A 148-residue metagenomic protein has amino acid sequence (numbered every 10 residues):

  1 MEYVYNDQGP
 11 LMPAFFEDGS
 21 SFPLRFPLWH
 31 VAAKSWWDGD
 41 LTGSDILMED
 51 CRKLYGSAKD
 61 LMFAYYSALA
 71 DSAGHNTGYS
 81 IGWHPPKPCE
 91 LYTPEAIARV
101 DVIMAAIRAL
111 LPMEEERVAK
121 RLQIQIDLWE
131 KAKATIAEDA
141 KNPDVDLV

Functional and structural regions predicted by a protein language model:
M1-L41: Aromatic- and carboxylate-enriched substrate-binding clefts and catalytic-loop regions of carbohydrate-active enzymes
L24-V148: Catalytic domains of carbohydrate-active enzymes that cleave complex glycans
